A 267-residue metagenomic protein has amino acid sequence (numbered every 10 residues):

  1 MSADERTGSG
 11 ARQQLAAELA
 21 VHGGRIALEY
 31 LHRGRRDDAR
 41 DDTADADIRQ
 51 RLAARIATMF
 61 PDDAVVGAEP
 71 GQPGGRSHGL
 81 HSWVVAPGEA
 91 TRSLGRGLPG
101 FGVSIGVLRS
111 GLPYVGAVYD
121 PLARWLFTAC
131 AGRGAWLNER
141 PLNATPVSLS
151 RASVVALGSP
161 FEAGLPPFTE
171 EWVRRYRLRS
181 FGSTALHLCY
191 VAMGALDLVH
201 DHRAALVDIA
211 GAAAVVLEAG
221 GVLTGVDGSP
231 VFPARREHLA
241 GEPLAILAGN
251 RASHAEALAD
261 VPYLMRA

Functional and structural regions predicted by a protein language model:
M1-G88, A259-P262, R266-A267: N-terminal subdomain of lithium-sensitive/metallo-dependent phosphomonoesterases centered on the IMPase/IPPase/PAP
M1-Q13, A17-E18, C189-A267: Oxyanion/phosphate-interacting regions
E18, T58, V66, P73-W136 (+1 more regions): Active-site-adjacent structural elements in enzyme catalytic cores
V21, W172, L217: Anion (oxyanion) recognition and catalysis
G23, A27, I56, T91 (+5 more regions): Residue-level signal for inorganic ion chemistry
D62-A64, R177, D197, V222: Residue-level detector of anion-binding/catalytic polar loops
V65-G67, L178-G182, G225: General beta-strand structural signal in soluble alpha/beta enzymes
I105-C189, R235-A267: Acidic beta-strand-loop-alpha-helix segment within the catalytic core of divalent metal-dependent phosphate-processing
